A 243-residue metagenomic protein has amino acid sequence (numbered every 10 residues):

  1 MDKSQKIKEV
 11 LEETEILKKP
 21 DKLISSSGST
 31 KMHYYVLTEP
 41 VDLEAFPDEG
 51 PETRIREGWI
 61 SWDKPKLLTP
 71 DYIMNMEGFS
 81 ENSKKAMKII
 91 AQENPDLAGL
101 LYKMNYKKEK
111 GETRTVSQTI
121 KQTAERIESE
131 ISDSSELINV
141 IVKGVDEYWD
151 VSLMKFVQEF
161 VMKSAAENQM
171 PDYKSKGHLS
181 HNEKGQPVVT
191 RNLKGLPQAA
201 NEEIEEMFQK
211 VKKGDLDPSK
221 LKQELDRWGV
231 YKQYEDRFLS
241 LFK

Functional and structural regions predicted by a protein language model:
M1-M162: Terminal low-complexity "docking" segments
E15, S135, W149, V161 (+4 more regions): Generic secondary-structure transition motif, activating predominantly at the C-termini of alpha-helices
L97, S134, I138, S152 (+3 more regions): Short secondary-structure junctions and interdomain/linker hinges
K107-G111, Q118, M162, A166 (+3 more regions): Short, surface-exposed, charged/polar-biased interaction segments
I127-E206: A contiguous, surface-oriented mixed alpha/beta subdomain in the mid-to-C-terminal portion of proteins that forms
H178-K184, V188-K243: Alpha-helical oligomerization segments
